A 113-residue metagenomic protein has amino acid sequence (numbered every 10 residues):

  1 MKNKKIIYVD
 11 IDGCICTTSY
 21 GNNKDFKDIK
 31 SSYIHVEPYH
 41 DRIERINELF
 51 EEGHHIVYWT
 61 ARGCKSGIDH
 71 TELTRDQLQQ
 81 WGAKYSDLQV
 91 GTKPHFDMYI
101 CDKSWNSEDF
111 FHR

Functional and structural regions predicted by a protein language model:
M1-R113: Catalytic phosphate/metal-binding cores of nucleic-acid and nucleotide-processing enzymes, i.e., regions that mediate
